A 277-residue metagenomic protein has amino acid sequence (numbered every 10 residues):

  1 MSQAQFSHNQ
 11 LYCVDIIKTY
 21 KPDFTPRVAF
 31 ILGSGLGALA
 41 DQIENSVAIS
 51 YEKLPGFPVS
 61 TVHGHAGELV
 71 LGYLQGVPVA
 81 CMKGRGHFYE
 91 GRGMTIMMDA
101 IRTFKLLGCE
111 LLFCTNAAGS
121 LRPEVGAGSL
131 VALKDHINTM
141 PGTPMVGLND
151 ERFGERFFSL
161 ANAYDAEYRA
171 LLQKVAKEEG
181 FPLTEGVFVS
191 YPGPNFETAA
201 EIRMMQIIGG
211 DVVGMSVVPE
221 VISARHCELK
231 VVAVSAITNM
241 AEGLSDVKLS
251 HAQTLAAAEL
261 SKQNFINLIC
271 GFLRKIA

Functional and structural regions predicted by a protein language model:
S2-L160: Metabolite-binding pocket within alpha/beta catalytic cores that recognizes anionic/polar moieties
I16-D23, E167, L171-F181, N267-K275: Generic non-transmembrane alpha-helical segments
E110-L111, D211, K230: Short acidic/polar active-site loop segments enriched in Thr and Asp
P141, L148-P194: Histidine/lysine/aspartate-rich catalytic loop segments that bind and position anionic ligands
V175-D211, I269, I276-A277: Active-site/ligand-binding-proximal alpha/beta "capping" segment
M215-Q253: Zn-dependent metallopeptidase/amidohydrolase metal-coordination segment
E242-A277: His/Asp/Glu-rich mid-to-C-terminal helical/loop segments that flank catalytic regions of hydrolases
